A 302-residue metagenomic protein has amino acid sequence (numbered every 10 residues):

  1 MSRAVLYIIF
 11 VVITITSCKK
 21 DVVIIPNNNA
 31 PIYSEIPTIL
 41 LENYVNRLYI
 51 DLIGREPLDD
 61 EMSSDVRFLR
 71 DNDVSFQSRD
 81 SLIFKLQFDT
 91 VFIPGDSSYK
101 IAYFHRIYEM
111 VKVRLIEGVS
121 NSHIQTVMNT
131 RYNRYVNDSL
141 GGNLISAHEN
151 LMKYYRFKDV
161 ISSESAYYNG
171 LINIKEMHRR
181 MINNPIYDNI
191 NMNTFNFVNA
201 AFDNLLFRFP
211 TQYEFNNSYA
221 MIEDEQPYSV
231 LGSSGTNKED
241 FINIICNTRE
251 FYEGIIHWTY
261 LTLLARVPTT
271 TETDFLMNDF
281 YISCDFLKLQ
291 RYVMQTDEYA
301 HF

Functional and structural regions predicted by a protein language model:
M1-C18: Sec-dependent bacterial lipoprotein signal peptides
C18-F302: Composition-driven recognition of low-complexity segments enriched in small/aliphatic/hydroxylated residues
